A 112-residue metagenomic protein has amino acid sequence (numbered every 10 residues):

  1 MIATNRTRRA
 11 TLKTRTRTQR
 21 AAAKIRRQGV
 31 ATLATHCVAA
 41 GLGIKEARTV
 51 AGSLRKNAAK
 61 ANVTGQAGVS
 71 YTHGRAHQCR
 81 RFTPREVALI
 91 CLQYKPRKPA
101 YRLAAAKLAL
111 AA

Functional and structural regions predicted by a protein language model:
M1-A112: Positively charged, aromatic-accented nucleic-acid-binding surfaces
